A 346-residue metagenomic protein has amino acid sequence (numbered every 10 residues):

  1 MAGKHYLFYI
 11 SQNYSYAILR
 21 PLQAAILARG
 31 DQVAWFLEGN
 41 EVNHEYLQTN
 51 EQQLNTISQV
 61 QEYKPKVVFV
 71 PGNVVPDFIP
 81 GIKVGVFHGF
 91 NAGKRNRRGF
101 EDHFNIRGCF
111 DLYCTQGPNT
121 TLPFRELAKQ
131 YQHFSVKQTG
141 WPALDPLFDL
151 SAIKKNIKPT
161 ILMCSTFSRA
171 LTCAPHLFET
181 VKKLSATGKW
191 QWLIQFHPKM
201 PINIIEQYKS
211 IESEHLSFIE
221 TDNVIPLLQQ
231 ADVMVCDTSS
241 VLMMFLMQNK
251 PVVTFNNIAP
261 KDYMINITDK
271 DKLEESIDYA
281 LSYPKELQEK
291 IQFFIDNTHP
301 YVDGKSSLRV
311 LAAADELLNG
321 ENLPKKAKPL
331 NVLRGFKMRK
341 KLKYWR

Functional and structural regions predicted by a protein language model:
A2-Y6: Extreme N-terminal starter segment of soluble prokaryotic enzymes
L7-F148: Active-site and donor-binding regions of nucleotide-sugar-utilizing enzymes
S15-L27, V136-Y208, V302, S306-L308: Conserved catalytic-core segment of nucleotide-activated headgroup transferases in glycan assembly
Q52-S58, T139, L216-T221, M264-Y279: Short acidic-hydrophobic, aromatic-tinged amphipathic segments that line or gate anion-handling sites
I79-G85, T221-M264: A donor-sugar binding/catalytic signature common to diverse glycosyltransferases and related nucleotide-sugar
R107, H133, S240-V302: Catalytic binding pocket for nucleotide-activated donors in carbohydrate/polymer assembly enzymes
E206-E220: Nucleotide-activated donor-binding/catalytic signature segment of Leloir-type glycosyltransferases, i.e., the conserved
L281-R346: C-terminal amphipathic helix plus adjacent low-complexity, charged tail appended to glycosyltransferase catalytic
